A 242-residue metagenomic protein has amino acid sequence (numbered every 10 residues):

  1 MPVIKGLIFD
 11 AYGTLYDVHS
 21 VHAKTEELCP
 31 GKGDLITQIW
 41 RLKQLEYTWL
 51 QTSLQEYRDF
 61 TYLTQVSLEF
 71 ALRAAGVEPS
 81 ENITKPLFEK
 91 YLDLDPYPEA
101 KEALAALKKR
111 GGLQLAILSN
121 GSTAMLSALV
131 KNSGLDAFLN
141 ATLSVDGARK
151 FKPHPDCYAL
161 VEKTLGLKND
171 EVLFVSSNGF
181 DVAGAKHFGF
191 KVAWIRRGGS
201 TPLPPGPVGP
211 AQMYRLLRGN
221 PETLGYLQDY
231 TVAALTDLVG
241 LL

Functional and structural regions predicted by a protein language model:
M1-L45, R73: Active-site neighborhood of HAD-like aspartate-dependent phosphohydrolases
M1-V3, A105, S122-T123, S127-L242: Asp-based, Mg2+/Mn2+-dependent phosphohydrolase catalytic module
A23-K24, I39, V66-F70, P86 (+4 more regions): Alpha-helical elements of Rossmann-like donor-binding domains used by nucleotide-donor carbohydrate transfer enzymes
C29-G33, A74-N82, R110, G134-F138 (+1 more regions): Short helix-capping segments at alpha-helix termini
D34, L42, T48-P86: A metal-dependent, Asp-based hydrolase signature
E81-P96, A100-N132, T142-V145: Substrate-recognition element of Asp-dependent hydrolases with the DxDx(T/V) motif
